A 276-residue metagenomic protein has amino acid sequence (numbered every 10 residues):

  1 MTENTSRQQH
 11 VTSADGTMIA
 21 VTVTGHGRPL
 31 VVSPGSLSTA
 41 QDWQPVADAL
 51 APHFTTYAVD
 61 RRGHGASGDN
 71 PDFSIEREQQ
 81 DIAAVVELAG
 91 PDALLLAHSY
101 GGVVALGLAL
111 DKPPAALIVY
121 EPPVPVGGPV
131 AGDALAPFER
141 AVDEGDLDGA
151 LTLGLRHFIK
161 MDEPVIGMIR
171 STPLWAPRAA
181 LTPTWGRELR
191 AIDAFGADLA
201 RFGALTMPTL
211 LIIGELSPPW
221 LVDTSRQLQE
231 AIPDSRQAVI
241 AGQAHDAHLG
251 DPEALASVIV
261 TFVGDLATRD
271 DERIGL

Functional and structural regions predicted by a protein language model:
T2, S6, H10-G68: Conserved HGGG/HGGXW glycine-rich cap/lid loop of the alpha/beta-hydrolase fold
V32-G35, S99, G214: Glycine-rich His-Gly loop
P45-D48, Y57-L96, Y100, S257: Active-site loop/oxyanion-hole signature of alpha/beta-hydrolase fold enzymes
D60-H64, P123, Q243: Short beta-to-alpha linker loops that shape the active-site pocket of alpha/beta-hydrolase fold enzymes
L106-E144: Flexible "cap/lid" loop of the alpha/beta hydrolase fold
D146-G186, D193: Conserved alpha/beta-hydrolase catalytic His-Asp/Glu region
P177-E230, R236-V239: Conserved serine/cysteine hydrolase catalytic core
S235-L276: Catalytic active-site module of serine/aspartate enzymes centered on a nucleophile-bearing elbow/loop
